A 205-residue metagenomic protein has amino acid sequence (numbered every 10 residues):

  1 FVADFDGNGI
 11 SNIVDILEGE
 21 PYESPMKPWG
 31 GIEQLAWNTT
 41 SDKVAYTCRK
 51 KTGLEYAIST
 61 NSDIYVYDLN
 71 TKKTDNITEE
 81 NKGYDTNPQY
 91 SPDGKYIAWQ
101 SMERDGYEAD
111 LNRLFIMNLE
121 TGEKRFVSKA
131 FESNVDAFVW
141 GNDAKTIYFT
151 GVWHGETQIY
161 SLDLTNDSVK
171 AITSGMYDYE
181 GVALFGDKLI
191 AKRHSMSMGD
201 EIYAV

Functional and structural regions predicted by a protein language model:
F1, G19-I32, T47-D63, N76-T86 (+5 more regions): A flexible loop/linker signature enriched in serine peptidases of the S9 family
F1-L17, E33-A36, K43-T47, K170-V205: Non-catalytic accessory segments flanking enzyme active sites
F5-N8, D68-K72, N118-G122, D163-D167: Short loop/turn segments that connect beta-strands within beta-propeller blades
N12, T60, K73, D93 (+5 more regions): Cysteine-rich, disulfide-stabilized extracellular repeat modules
T39-T40, P92-D93, N142-D143, L184-G186: Residue-level detector of Asp-centered blade-edge/turn motifs that repeat once per structural unit in beta-propeller
V44-A45, G94-I97, T146-I147, L189-I190: Hydrophobic beta-strand positions that form the internal "hydrophobic ladder" of WD40/Gbeta-like beta-propeller blades
